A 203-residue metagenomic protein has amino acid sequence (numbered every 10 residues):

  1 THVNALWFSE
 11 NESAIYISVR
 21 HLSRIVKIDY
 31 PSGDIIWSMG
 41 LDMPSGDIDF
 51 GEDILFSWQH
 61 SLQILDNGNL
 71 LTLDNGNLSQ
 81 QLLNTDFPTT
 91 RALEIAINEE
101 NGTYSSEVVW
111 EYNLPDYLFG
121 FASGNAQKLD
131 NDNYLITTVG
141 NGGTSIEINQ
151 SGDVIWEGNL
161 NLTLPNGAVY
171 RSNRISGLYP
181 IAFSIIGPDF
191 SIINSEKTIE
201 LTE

Functional and structural regions predicted by a protein language model:
T1-E203: Histidine-/acidic-rich catalytic cores in large beta-rich domains
